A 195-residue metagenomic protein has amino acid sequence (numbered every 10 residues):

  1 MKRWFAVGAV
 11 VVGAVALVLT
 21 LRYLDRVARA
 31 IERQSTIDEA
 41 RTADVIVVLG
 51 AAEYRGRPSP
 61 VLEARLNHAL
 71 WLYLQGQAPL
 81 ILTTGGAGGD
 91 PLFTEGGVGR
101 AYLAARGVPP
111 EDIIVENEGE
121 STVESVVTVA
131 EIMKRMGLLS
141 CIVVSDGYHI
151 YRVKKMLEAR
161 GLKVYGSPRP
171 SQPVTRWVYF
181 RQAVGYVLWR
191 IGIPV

Functional and structural regions predicted by a protein language model:
M1-I37: N-terminal type II signal-anchor transmembrane helix that functions as the membrane-insertion/stop-transfer segment
R3-W4, L66, I191: Hydrophobic alpha-helical segments, especially transmembrane helices and their immediate juxtamembrane helical caps
A9-V10, L72, A159, L188-W189: Enrichment for repetitive, rod-forming helical segments
Y23-F180: A structural signal for short, hydrophobic/glycine-enriched beta-strand patches
R176-V195: A transmembrane-helix-recognition feature enriched in membrane-embedded lipid enzymes and envelope glyco-/phospholipid
